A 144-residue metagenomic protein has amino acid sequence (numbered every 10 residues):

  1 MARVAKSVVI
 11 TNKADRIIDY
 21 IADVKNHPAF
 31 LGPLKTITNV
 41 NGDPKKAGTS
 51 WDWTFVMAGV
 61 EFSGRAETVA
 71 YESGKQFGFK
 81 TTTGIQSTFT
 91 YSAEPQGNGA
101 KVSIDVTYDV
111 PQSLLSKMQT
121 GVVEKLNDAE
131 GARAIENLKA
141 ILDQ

Functional and structural regions predicted by a protein language model:
M1-K46: Hydrophobic ligand-binding cavity/cleft-lining segments
R3-A5, E61-R65, Q86-T90, K101: Short, surface-exposed coil-to-beta transition loops
V9, V69-A70, S92-E94: Well-ordered beta-strand positions
I10, F55, V106-Y108: Hydrophobic beta-strand positions in extracellular immunoglobulin-like domains
D15-I18, A132, E136: Amphipathic alpha-helical segments that line or abut small-molecule/effector binding pockets and mediate allosteric
T38-G84, R133-Q144: Glycine-rich portal/gate segments that line the openings of hydrophobic small-molecule binding cavities
K80-R133, Q144: Beta-strand/loop substructures that line and gate deep hydrophobic ligand-binding cavities in soluble
